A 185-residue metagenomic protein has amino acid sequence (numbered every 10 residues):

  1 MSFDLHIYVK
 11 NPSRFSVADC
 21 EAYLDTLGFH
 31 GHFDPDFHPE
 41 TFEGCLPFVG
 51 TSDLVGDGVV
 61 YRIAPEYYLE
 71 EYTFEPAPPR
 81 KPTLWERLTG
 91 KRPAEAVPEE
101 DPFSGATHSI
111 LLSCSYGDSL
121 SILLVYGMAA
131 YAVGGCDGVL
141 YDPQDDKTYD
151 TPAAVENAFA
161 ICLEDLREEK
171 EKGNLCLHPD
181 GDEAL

Functional and structural regions predicted by a protein language model:
M1-L185: Acidic (Asp/Glu-rich) sequence patches and key acidic residues that form negatively charged surfaces used
